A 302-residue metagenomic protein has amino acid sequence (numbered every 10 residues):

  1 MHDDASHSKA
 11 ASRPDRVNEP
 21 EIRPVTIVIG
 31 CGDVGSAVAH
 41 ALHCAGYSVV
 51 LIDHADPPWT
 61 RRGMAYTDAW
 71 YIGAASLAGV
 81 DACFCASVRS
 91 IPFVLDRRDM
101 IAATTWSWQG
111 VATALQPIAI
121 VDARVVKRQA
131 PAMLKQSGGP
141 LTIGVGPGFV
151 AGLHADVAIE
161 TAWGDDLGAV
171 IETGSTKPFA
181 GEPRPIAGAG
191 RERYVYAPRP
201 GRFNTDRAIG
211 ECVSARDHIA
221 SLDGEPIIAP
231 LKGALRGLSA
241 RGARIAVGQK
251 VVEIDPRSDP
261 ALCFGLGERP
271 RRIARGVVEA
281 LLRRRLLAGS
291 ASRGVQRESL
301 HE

Functional and structural regions predicted by a protein language model:
D3-A5: Short hydrophobic alpha-helical segments enriched in small aliphatic residues
K9, D15-E302: Well-ordered secondary-structure scaffolds
